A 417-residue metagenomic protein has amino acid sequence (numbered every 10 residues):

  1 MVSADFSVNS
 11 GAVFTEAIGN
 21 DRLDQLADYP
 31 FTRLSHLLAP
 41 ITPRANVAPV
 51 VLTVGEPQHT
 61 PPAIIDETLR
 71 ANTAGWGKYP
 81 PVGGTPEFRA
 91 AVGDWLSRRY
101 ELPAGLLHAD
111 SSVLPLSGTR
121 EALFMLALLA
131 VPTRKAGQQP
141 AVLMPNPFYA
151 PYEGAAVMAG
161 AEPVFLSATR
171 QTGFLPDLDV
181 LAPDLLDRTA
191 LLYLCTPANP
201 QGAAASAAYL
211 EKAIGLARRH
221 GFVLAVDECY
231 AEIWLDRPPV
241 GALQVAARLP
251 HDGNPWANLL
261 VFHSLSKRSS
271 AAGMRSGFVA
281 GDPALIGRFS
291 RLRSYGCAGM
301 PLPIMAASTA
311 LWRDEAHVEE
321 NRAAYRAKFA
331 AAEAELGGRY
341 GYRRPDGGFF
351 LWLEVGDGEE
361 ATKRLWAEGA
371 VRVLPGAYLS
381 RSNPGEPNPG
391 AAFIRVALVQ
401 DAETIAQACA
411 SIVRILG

Functional and structural regions predicted by a protein language model:
M1-P30, P40-N72, E87, A91 (+2 more regions): PLP-dependent class I/II
G75-Y79: A short acidic, glycine-rich active-site loop that binds or catalyzes chemistry on phosphate/adenosine moieties
